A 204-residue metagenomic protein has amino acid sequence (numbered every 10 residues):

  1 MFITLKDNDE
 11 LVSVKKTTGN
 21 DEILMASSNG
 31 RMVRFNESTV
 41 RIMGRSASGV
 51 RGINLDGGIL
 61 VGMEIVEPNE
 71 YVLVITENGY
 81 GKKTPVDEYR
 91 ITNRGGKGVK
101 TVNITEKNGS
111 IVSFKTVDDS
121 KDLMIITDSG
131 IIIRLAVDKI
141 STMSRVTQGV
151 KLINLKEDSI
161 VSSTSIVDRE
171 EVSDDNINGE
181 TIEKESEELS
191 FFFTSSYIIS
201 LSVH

Functional and structural regions predicted by a protein language model:
M1-F191, L201-H204: C-terminal interaction appendages of subunits in large macromolecular complexes
F193-S195: Generic detector of N-terminal low-structure segments
Y197-I199: Short, low-complexity segments with poor structural confidence in diverse proteins
